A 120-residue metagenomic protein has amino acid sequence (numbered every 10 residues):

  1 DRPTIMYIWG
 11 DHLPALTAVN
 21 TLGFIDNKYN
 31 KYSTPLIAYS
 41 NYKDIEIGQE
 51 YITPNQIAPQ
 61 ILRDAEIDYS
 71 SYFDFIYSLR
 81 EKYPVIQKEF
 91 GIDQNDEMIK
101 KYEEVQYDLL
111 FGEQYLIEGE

Functional and structural regions predicted by a protein language model:
D1-E120: Solvent-exposed soluble domains appended to multi-pass membrane proteins
